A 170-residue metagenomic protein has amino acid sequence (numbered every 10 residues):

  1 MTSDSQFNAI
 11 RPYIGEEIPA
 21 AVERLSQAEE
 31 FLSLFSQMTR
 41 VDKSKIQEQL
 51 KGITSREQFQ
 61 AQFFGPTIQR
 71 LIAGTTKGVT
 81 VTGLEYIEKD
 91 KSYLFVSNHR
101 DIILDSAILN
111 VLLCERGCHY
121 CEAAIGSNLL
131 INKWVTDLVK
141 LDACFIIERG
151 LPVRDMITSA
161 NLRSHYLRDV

Functional and structural regions predicted by a protein language model:
M1-Y93, H99-N110, T136, K140-A143 (+1 more regions): Membrane-anchoring hydrophobic helices of lipid-metabolizing enzymes
G74, E115-R116: Alpha-helix C-cap/termination motif
E85, S97-D101, S127-L129, G150-L151: Short, flexible loop/turn elements at secondary-structure junctions
D90-S97, Y120-A124, I147-D155: Short acidic, glycine/Ser/Thr-rich loop/turn "cap" segments at secondary-structure junctions
I102, I147, D169-V170: Conserved catalytic-core segments centered on acid/base and nucleophilic motifs
N110, G117-V135: Carboxylate/His-rich catalytic cores and anion/metal-binding grooves
C121, N161-R168: Basic/hydrophobic alpha-helical interface regions
N128-K133, D137-I146, G150-P152, M156: Conserved nucleotide-cofactor-binding alpha/beta core module
